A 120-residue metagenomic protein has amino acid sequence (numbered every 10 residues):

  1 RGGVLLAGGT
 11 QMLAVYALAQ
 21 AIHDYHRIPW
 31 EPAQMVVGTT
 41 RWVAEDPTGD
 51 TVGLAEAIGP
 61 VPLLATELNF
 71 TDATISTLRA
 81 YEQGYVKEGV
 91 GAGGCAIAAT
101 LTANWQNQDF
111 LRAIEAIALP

Functional and structural regions predicted by a protein language model:
R1-P120: Helical "lid/coupling" subdomains associated with nucleotide-phosphate turnover
